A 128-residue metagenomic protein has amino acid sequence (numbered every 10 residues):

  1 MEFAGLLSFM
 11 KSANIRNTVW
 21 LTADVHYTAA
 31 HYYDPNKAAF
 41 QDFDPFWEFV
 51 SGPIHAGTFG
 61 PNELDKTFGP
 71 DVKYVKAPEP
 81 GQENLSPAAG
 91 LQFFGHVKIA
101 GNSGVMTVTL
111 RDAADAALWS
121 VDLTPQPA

Functional and structural regions predicted by a protein language model:
M1-A128: Long, structured stretches of catalytic cores involved in phosphate-ester chemistry, encompassing
